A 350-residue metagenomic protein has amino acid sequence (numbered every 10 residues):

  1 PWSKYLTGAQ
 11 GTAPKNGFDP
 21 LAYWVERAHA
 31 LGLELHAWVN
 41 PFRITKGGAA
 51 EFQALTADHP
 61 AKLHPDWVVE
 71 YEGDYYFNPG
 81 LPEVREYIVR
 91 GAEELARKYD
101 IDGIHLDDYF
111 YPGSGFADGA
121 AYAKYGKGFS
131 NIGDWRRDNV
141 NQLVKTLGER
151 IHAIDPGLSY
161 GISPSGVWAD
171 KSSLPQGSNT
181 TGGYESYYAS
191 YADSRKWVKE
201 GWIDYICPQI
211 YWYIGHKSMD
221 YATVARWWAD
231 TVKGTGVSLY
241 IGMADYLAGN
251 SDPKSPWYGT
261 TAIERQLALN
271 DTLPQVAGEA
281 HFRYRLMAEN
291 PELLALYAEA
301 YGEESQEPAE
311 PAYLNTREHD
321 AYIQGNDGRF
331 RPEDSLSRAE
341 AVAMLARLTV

Functional and structural regions predicted by a protein language model:
P1-N40, K124-I154, D220: Aromatic-lined substrate-binding rim segments of carbohydrate-active enzymes
P1-T12, R43-E72, Y109-G128, S173-G183: Aromatic- and acidic-residue-enriched segments that line the glycan-binding/catalytic groove of carbohydrate-active
S3-G17, Y71-E86, G128-V140, G182-G183 (+2 more regions): The substrate-binding groove and active-site-proximal loops of carbohydrate-active enzymes, especially glycoside
V25-E26, H36-K98, Y188-A192: Active-site-adjacent "subsite" loops/lids of carbohydrate-active enzymes
E34-K46, H105-D108, D134-Y187, V237-A248: Aromatic-lined carbohydrate-recognition surfaces of secreted/lumenal glycan-active proteins
G47, I154, S159-C207, W212-W227 (+2 more regions): Substrate-binding cleft/loops of secretory-pathway carbohydrate-active enzymes
Y191-K217, W228-Y313: Substrate-binding cleft of secreted/luminal carbohydrate-active enzymes
L314-T349: Extracytoplasmic Gram-positive cell-surface binding/anchoring modules and repeats
